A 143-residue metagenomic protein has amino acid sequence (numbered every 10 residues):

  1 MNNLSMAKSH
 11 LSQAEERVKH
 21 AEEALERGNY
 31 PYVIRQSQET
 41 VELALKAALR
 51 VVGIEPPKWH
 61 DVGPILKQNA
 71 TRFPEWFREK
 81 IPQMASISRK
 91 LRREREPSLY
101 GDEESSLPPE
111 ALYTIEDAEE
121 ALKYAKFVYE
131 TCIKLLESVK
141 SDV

Functional and structural regions predicted by a protein language model:
M1-V143: Terminal alpha-helical segments
